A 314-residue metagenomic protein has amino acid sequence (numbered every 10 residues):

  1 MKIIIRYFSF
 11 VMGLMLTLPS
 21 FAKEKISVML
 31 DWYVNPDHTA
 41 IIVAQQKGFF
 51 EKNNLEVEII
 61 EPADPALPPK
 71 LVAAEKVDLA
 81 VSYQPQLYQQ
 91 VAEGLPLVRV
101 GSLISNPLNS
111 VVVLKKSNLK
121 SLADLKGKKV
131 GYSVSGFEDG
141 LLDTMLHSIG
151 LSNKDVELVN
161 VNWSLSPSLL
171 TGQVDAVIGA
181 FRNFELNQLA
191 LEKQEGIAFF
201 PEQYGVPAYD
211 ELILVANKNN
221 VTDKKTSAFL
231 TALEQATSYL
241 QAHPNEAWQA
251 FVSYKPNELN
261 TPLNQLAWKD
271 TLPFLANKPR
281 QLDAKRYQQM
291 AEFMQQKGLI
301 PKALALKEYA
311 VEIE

Functional and structural regions predicted by a protein language model:
M1-F8: Bacterial N-terminal signal peptides that target proteins for export
T17-P19: N-terminal signal peptide c-region/cleavage motif recognized by signal peptidases
A22-L55, D283, Q288-E314: N-terminal hydrophobic or amphipathic helices and topogenic motifs
K25-V161, S166-T171, D175-N183, A208: Short, glycine-/small- and polar/acidic-enriched structural segments that line small-molecule recognition paths
F49-K52, S148-N153, E192-Q194, K224 (+2 more regions): Short helix-capping segments at alpha-helix termini
Q84-P85, S164-Y254: Pocket-lining segment of extracytoplasmic ligand-binding domains
L103-V113, Q194-K218, L230, A267-L272 (+1 more regions): Periplasmic-binding protein-like
T222-L299: Secondary-structure end/capping motifs
